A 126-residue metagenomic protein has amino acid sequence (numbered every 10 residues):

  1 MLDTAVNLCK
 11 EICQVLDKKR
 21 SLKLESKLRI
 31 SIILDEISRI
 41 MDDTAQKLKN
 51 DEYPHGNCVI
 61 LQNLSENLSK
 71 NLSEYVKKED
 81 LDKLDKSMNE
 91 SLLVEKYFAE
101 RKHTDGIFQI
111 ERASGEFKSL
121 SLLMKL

Functional and structural regions predicted by a protein language model:
M1, D17-L22, K77, E100: N-terminal targeting/docking segments
M1-A5, L24, D82: Phosphate-binding glycine-rich loops and adjacent basic patches that engage nucleotide phosphates, nucleic-acid
M1-D17: Membrane-interacting helical modules
L2-D3, S121-L126: Short acidic DE-rich linear segments
N7-K10, L24, S31, D35-D42 (+3 more regions): Non-catalytic effector/regulatory segments
V15-N67: Amphipathic, membrane-active segments
Y53-L123: Interfacial alpha-helical end/capping and short helix-turn segments at domain and membrane boundaries
